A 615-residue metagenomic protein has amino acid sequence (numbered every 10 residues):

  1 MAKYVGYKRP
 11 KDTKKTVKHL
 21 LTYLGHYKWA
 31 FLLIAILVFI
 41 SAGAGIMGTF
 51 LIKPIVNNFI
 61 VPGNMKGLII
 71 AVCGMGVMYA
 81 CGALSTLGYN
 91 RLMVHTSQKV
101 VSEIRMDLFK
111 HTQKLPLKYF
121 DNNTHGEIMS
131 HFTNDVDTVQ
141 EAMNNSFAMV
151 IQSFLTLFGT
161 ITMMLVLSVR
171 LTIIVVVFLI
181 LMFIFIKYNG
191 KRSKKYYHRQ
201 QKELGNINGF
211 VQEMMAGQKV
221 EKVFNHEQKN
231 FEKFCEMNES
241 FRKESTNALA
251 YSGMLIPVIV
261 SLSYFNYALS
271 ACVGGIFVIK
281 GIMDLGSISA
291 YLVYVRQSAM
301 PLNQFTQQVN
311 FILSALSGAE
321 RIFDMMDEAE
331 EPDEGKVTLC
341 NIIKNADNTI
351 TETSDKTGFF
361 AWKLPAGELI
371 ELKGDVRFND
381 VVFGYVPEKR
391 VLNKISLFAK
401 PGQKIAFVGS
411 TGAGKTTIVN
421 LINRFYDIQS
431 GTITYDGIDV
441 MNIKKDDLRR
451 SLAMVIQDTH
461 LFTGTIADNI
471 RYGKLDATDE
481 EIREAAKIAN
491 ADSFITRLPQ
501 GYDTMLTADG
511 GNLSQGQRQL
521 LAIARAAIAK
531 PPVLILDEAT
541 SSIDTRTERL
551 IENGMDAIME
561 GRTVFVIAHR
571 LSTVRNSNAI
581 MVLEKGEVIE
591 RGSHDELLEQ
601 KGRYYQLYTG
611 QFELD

Functional and structural regions predicted by a protein language model:
M1-G45, I60-A71, Y89-M93, S97 (+12 more regions): Membrane-integrated ABC transporters
T16, L24, Y89, M93-S97 (+4 more regions): Juxtamembrane loop-to-helix connectors within ABC transporter transmembrane domains
K18-L21, W29-F50, P54, A71 (+6 more regions): Alpha-helical segments in transporter systems
H26, A30-G43, G74-L84, N145-R199 (+2 more regions): Transmembrane helices of ABC transporter permease
V61-K66, I70-A71, M163-V177, N247-E320 (+2 more regions): Helix-loop-helix
L108, T112, E221, I322 (+1 more regions): Helix-loop junctions and hydrophobic alpha-helical segments within the transmembrane domains of large membrane
L117-K118, N134-M143, F147, I151 (+6 more regions): An intracellular "coupling" helix at the cytosolic face of ABC transporter transmembrane type-1 domains
C340-D615: ABC-type nucleotide-binding domain
